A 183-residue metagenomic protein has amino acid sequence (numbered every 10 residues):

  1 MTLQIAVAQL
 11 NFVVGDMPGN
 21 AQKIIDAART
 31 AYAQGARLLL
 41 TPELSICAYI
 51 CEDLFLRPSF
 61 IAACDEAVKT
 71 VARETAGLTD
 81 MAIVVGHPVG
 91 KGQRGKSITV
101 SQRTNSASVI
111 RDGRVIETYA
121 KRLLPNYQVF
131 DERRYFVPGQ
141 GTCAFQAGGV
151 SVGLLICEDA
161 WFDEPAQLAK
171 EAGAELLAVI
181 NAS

Functional and structural regions predicted by a protein language model:
M1-S183: Enzyme catalytic cores with a strong preference for nitrogen-chemistry domains
